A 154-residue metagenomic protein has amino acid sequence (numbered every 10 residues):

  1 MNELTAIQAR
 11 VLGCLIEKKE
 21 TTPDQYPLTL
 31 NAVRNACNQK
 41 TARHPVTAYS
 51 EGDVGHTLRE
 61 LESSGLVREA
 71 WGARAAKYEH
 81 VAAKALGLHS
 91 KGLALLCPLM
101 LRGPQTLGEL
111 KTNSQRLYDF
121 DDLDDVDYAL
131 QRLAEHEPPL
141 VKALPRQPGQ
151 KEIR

Functional and structural regions predicted by a protein language model:
M1-N2, A85, L130, L144-Q150: Long, charge-rich, low-complexity intrinsically disordered regions
M1-P27, G72-P104: Short alpha-helical segments that sit at the start of domains
V11, L28-L30, P45-A48, G52-R68: Hydrophobic, helix-prone linear segments
C14-K18, A36, E60, C97-R102 (+3 more regions): Short amphipathic alpha-helical elements of helix-turn-helix/winged-helix folds
T22-A48, P104-F120: Short acidic, hydrophobic short linear motifs in intrinsically disordered regions
G55, E62-A73, L130-Q147: A short, conserved structural fragment
S90, L107-Q115, Y128, R132: Core catalytic DNA strand-manipulation module of type IA topoisomerases
D125, G149-R154: N-terminal targeting segments with Sec-dependent signals, encompassing both cleavable signal peptides and non-cleavable
